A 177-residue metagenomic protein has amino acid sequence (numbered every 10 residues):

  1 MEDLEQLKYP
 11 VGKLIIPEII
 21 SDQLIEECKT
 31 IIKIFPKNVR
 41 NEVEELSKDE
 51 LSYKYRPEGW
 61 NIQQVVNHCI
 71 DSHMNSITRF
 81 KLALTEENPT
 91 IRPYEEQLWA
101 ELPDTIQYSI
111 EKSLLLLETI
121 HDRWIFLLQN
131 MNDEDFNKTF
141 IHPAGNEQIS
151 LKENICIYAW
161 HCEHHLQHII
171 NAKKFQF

Functional and structural regions predicted by a protein language model:
M1-V11, I15, L51-Q97, I125 (+1 more regions): Short, contiguous alpha-helical
I20, W99-K112, A144-E153: Acidic/His metal-coordination segments adjacent to aromatic residues that form catalytic metal sites in metalloenzymes
I20-R56: Short, contiguous, helix-prone interaction/anchoring segments in small proteins
L24, I31, P57, N61 (+3 more regions): Alpha-helix N-cap/loop-to-helix boundary motif
E26, T30-K33, Q63, N67 (+4 more regions): A generic "alpha-helical surface" signal
T30-E42, A100-N137: Acidic/histidine-rich alpha-helical segments that form the ligand environment of transition-metal centers
